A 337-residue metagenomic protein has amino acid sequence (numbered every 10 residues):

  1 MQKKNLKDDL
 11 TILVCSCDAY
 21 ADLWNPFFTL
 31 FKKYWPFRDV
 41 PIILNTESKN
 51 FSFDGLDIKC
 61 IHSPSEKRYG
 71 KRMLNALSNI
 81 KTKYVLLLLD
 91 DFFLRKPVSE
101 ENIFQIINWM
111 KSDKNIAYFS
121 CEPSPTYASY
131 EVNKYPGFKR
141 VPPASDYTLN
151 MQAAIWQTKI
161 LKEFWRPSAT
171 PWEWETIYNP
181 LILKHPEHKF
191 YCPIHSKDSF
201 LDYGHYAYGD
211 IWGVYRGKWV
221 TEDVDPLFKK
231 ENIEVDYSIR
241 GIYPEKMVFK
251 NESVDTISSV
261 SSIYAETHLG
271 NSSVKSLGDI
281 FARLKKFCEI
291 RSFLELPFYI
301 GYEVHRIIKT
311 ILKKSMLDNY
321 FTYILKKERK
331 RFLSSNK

Functional and structural regions predicted by a protein language model:
M1-N25: N-proximal low-complexity "stem/linker" segments adjacent to membrane-targeting elements
T29-D39: Short, acidic, metal-binding catalytic loop of nucleotide-sugar glycosyltransferases
N45-K81: Active-site-proximal specificity loops/subdomain of glycosyltransferases
T82, L149-W165: Conserved nucleotide-sugar donor-binding and metal-coordinating catalytic region shared by glycosyltransferases
V85: Short aromatic/hydrophobic "clamp" motif used to bind/position activated sugar donors
V98-F119: Conserved donor-nucleotide/metal-binding helix-loop-beta segment in metal-dependent transferases, i.e., the alpha-helix
A117-V132: Short beta-strand-to-loop element that shapes/binds the nucleotide-sugar donor at the catalytic cleft/hinge
A169-S335: C-terminal catalytic/acceptor-binding lobe
